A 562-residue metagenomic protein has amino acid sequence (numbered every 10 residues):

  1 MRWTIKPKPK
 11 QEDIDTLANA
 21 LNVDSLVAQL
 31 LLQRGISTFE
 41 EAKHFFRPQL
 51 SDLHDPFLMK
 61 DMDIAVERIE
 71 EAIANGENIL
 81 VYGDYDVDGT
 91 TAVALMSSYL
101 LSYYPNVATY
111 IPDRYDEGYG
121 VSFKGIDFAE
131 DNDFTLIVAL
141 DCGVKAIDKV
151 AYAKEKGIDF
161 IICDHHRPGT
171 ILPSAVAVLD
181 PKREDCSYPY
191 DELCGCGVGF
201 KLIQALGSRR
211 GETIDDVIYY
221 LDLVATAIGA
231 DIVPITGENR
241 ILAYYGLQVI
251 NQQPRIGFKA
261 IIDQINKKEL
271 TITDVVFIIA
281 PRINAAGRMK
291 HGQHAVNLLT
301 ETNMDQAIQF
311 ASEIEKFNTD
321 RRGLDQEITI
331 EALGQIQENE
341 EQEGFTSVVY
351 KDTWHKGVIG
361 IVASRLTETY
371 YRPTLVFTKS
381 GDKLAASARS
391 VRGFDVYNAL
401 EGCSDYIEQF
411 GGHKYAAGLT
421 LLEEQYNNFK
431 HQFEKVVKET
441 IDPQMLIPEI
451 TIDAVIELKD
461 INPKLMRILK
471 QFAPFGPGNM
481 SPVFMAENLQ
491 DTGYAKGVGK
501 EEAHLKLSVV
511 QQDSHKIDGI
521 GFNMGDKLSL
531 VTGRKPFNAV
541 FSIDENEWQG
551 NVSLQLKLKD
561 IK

Functional and structural regions predicted by a protein language model:
R2, K6-K8, T16-L136, K156-G157 (+5 more regions): Hydrophobic helix-and-loop "lid/oligomerization" segment in the mid-to-C-terminal part of catalytic domains
E71-N75, Q306-F310, F317-V349, G402-K562: Mid-to-C-terminal polyanion-binding domains and interfaces
L95, I171-E212, V217-A227: Short alpha-helices
N106-A108, D159, A177, D518: Conserved beta-strand segments of alpha/beta enzyme cores
G125, K149-Y152, V198-L202, L242-Y245 (+2 more regions): Alpha-helical scaffold elements adjacent to nucleotide-binding pockets in ATP/GTP-utilizing enzyme cores
D133, L140-L193: Histidine/acidic-residue-rich, glycine-tolerant segments that coordinate divalent metal ions
H165-H166, H355, H413, H504: Histidine-centered active-site/metal-ligand motif
G197, G360, S364, A539: Short alpha-helical basic/polar micro-motif
